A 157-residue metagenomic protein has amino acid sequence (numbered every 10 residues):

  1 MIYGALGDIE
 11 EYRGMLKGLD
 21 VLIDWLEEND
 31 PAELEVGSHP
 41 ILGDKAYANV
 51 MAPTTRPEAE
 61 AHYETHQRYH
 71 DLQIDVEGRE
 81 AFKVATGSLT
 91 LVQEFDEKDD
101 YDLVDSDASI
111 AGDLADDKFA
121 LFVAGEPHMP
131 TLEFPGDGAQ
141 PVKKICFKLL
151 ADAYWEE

Functional and structural regions predicted by a protein language model:
M1-V50, E60-H62: A short, N-terminal "cap"/entry segment at the start of jelly-roll beta-barrel domains of the cupin/DSBH fold
V36-P57, R68-V76, V84: A short glycine-rich, His/Asp/Glu-containing loop-to-beta-strand
L42-G43, A59-D71, S88-Q93, D107 (+2 more regions): A short beta-loop-beta micro-motif enriched in histidine and acidic residues
Q67-E80, T86-S88, E94-V104, K148: Short, conserved beta-strand element in jelly-roll/cupin
H70-I74, A111-G112, F119-A120: His/acidic/aromatic-lined binding-pocket segments of jelly-roll/cupin-type domains and related regulatory beta-sandwich
R79-K83, P127, A153-Y154: Short beta-strand segments in beta-sandwich/barrel cores
D113-E133: Conserved metal-binding segment of the jelly-roll/cupin
F119-L121, G138-W155: A short hydrophobic beta-strand segment most commonly corresponding to one strand of the jelly-roll/cupin
